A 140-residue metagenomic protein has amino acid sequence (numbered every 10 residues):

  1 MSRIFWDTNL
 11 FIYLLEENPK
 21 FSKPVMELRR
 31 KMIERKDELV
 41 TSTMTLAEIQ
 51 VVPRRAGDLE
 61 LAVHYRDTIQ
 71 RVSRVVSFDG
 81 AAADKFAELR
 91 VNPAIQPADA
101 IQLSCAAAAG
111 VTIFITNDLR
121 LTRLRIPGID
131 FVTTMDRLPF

Functional and structural regions predicted by a protein language model:
M1-T41, R54-H64, L119, V132-F140: Short, well-structured N-terminal submotif of metal-dependent ribonuclease cores
S2-R3, V75, L103-F140: Acidic, PIN/NYN-like endoribonuclease modules and their adjacent C-terminal/linker elements
T8, T43, G80, D99-L103: Conserved glycosyltransferase catalytic-site signature
L15, P53, R90, R125-I126: Short, flexible helix/strand-to-coil boundary loops that buttress conserved ligand/catalytic motifs in alpha/beta
E17, M44, R71-N92: Acidic catalytic patch
